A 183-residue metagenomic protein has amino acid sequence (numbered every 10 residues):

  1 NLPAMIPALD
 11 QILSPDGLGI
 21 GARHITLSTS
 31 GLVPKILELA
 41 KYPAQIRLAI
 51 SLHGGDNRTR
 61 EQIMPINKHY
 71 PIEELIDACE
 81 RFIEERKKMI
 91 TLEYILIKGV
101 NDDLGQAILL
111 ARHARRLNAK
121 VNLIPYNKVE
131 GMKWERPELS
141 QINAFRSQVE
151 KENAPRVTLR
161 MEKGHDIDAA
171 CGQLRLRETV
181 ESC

Functional and structural regions predicted by a protein language model:
N1-A154: Conserved AdoMet/S-adenosylmethionine-binding subsite of the radical SAM
S140, A144, E162, D166-A169: Short, charged alpha-helical segments
K151, P155-H165: Conserved phosphate-binding/catalytic loops in two-lobed NTP-binding clefts
G164-C183: Radical SAM enzyme core and accessory elements
